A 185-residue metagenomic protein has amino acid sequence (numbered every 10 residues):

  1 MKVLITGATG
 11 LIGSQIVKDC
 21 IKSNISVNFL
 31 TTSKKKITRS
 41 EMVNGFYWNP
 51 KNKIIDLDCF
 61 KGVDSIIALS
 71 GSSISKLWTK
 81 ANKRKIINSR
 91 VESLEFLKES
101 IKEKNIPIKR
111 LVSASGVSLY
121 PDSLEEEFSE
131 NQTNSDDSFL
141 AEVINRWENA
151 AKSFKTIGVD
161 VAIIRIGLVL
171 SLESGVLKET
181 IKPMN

Functional and structural regions predicted by a protein language model:
V3-S23: N-terminal Rossmann NAD(P)H-binding glycine-rich loop of SDR-like oxidoreductase domains
T6, L30, I66-S70, L111-V117 (+1 more regions): SDR active-site strand-loop-helix element
Q15, D19, S100, A150: Rossmann-fold NAD(P)-dependent oxidoreductase module
L30-K35, P50: N-terminal Rossmann-fold cofactor-binding loop
R39, V43-F96: NAD(P)H-binding glycine-rich loop region in Rossmannoid oxidoreductase-like domains and their noncatalytic homologs
L94-D137: Conserved Rossmann-fold NAD(P)-dependent oxidoreductase catalytic core, especially the SDR/UDP-sugar
D136-V161: Active-site Tyr-X1-5-Lys
K155, D160-I163, G167-N185: NAD(P)-dependent short-chain dehydrogenase/reductase
